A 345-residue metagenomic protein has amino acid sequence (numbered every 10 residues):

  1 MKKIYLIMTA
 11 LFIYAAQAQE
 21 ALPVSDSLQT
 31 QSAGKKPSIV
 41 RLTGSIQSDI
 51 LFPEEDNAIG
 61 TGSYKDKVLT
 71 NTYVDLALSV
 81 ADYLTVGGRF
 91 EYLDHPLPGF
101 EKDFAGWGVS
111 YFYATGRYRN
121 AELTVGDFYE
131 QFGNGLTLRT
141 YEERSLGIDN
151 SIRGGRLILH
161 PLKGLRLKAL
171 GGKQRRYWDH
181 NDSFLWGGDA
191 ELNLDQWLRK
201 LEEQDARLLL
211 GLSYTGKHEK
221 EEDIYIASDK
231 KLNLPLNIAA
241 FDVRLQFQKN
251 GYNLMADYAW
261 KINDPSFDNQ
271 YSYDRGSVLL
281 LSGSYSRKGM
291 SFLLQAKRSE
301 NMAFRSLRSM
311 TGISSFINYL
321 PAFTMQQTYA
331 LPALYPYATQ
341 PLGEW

Functional and structural regions predicted by a protein language model:
M1-A33: Cleavable N-terminal export/targeting peptides
E20-L42, L78-V86, T115-N120, T124 (+3 more regions): Short loop/turn motifs that connect adjacent beta-strands in outer-membrane beta-barrel proteins
S38, D66-T72, A105-S110, I148-R153 (+3 more regions): Residues that define the transmembrane beta-barrel architecture of outer-membrane proteins
R41-D49, A77, T85-E91, T124-F128 (+7 more regions): Transmembrane beta-strands of outer-membrane beta-barrel proteins
Q47, G60-G62, L69, W107 (+2 more regions): Exposed, low-structure sequence patches enriched in small/polar residues
E54-G62, L97-A105, G135-E142, W178-L185 (+3 more regions): Outer-membrane beta-barrel translocator domains and adjoining extracellular loop/strand segments of Gram-negative
D75-A77, F112-T115, R156-I158, G187-N193 (+2 more regions): Outer-membrane beta-barrel architecture
A77-K173, R287-M310: Outer membrane beta-barrel
